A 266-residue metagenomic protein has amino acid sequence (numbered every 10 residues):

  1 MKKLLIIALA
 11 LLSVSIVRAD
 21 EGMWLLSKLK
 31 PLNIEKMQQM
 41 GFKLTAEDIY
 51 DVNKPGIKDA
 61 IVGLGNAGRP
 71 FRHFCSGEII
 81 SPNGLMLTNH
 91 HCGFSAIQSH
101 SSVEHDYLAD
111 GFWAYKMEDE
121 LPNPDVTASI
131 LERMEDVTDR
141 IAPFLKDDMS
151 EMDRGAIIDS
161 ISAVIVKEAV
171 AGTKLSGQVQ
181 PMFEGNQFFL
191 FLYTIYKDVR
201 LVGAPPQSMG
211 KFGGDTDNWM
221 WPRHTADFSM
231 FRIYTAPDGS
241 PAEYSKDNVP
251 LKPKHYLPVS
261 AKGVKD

Functional and structural regions predicted by a protein language model:
M1-L4: Positively charged n-region of N-terminal signal peptides that target proteins for export
A8, S15-D266: Terminal presequence/propeptide segments associated with secretion/organelle targeting and zymogen/polyprotein
